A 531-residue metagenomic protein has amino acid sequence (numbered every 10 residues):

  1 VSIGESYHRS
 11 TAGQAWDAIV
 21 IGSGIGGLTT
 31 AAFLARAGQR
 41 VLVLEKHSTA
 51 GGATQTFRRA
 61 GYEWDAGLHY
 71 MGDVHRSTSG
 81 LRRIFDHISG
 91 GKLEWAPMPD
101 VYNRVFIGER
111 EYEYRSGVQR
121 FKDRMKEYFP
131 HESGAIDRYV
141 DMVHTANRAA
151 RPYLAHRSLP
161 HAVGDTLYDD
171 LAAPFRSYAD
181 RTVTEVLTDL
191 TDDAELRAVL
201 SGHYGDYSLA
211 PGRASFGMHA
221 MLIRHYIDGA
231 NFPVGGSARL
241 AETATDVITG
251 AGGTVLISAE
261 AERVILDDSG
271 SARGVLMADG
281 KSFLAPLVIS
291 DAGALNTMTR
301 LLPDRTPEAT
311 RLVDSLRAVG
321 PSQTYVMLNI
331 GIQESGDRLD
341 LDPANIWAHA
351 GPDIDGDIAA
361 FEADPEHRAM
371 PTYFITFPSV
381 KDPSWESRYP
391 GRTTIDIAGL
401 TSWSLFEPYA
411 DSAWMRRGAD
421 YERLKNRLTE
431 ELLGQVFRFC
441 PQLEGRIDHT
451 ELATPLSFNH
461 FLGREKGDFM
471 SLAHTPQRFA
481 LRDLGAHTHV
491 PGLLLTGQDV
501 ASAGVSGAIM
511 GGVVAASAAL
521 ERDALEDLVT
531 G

Functional and structural regions predicted by a protein language model:
I3-R148, A473-H474: N-terminal glycine-rich phosphate/pyrophosphate-binding loop and immediately adjacent elements
L68, Q498-L520: A conserved FAD-binding loop/helix module that cradles the flavin
G108-R213: Rossmann-like flavin
D193-Y207, M370-P378, L433-S502: A glycine-rich dinucleotide-binding beta-alpha-beta segment and adjacent secondary-structure elements that constitute
A220-A278: Helical element adjacent to the flavin cofactor pocket in flavoenzyme catalytic cores
E262-Y389: Mid-domain catalytic core of redox enzymes that form a hydrophobic substrate pocket/lid adjacent to a catalytic redox
L266, E521-G531: Active-site-proximal substrate-binding core of FAD-dependent oxidoreductases
Q333-A453: C-terminal segments that line or cap access tunnels to active or ligand-binding sites in enzymes and enzyme-associated
